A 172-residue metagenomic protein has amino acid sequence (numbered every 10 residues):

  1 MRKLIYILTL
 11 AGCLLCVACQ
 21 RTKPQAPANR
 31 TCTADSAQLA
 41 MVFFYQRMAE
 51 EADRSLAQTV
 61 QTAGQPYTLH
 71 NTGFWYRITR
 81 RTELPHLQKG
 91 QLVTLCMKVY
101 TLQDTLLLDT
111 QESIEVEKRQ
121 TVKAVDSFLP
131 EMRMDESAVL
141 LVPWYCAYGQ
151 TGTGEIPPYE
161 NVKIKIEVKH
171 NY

Functional and structural regions predicted by a protein language model:
M1-C19: Sec-dependent bacterial lipoprotein signal peptides
C19-Y172: Cross-family detector of peptidyl-prolyl cis-trans isomerase
